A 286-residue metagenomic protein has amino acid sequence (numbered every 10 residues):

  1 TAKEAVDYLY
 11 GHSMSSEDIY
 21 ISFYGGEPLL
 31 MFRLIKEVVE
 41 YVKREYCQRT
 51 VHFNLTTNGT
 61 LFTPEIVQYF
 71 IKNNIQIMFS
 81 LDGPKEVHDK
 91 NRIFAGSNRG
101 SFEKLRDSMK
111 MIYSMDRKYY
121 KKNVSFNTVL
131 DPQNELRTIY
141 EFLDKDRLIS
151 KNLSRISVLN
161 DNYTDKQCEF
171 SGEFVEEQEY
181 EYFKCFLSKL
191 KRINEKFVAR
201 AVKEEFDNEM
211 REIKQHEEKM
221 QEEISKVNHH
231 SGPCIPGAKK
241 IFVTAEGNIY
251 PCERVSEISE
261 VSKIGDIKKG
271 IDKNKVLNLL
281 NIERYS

Functional and structural regions predicted by a protein language model:
A2-Y24, M31-L159: Radical SAM/AdoMet-radical enzyme domain recognition
S16, K72, I235-P236, T244: A generic fold-level signal
I77, H230, E260-K263: Glycine-rich, flexible loop/turn motifs
E86-R106, K110-G232, P236, E246: Radical SAM enzyme [4Fe-4S]-AdoMet core and its adjacent flexible, acidic and glycine-rich loops/tails across
S256-S286: Membrane-interface junctions of multi-pass transporters
